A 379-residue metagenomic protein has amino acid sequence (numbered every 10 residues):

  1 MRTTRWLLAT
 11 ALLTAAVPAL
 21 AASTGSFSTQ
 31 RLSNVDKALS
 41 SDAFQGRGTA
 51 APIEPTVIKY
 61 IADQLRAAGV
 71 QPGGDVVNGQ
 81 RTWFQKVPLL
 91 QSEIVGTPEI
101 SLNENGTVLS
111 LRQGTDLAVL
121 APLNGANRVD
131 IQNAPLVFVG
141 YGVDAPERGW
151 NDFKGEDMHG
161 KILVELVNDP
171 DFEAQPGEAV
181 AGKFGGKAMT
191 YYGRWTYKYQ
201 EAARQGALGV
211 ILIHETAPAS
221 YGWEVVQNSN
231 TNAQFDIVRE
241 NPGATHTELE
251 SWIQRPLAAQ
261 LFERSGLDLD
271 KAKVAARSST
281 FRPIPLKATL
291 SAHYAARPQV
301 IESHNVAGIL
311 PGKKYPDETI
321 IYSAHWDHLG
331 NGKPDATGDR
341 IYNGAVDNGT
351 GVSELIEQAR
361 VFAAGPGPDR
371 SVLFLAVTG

Functional and structural regions predicted by a protein language model:
M1-T10: Bacterial N-terminal signal peptides that target proteins for export
A16-P18: N-terminal signal peptide c-region/cleavage motif recognized by signal peptidases
S26-G73, S101-T107, D157, K161-M189 (+1 more regions): Catalytic-core environment of secreted peptidases
S26-S33, Q91-V95, R128-Q132, G155-H159 (+6 more regions): Extracellular/periplasmic catalytic domains that process cell-envelope and extracellular macromolecules
Q45-G177, I284-K287, H293-P298, E302-S303: Noncatalytic luminal/extracellular "stalk/propeptide" segments of secretory-pathway proteins
R112-P242, H246-L249, P316-I321, K333 (+2 more regions): Extracellular/luminal Protease-associated
G114, R204-Y221, Q227-S229, F235-N305: Long, well-ordered, tryptophan-enriched scaffold segments
